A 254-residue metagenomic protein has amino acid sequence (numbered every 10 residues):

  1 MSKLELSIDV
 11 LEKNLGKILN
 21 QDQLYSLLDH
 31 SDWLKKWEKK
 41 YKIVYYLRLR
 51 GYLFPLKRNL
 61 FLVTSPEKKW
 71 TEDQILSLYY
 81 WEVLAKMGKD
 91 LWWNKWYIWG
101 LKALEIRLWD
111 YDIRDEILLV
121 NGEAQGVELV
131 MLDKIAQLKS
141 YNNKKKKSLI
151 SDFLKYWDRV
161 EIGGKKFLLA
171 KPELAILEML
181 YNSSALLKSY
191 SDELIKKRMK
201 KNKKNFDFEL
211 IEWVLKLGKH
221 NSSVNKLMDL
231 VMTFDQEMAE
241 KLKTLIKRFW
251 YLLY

Functional and structural regions predicted by a protein language model:
S2-N94, N205-D207, I211-N225: Short beta-edge/loop segments at beta->alpha junctions of small alpha/beta modules that act as binding/recognition
L27, L34-W37, N94-Y97, I113-I117 (+3 more regions): Short glycine- and basic-residue-enriched patches
D29, R48, L108, Y181-A185: Hydrophobic/aromatic-lined pockets within catalytic cores
Y41-V44, L49, K57-R58, G88-V127: Short helix-loop-helix/strand-helix junction enriched in hydrophobic and basic residues
W81, W92-W99, W109, W157 (+2 more regions): Cationic, amphipathic, low-complexity alpha-helical segments enriched in hydrophobics plus arginine/proline
V127-E128, D133-L168: Glycine- and acidic-residue-rich phosphate-binding/metal-coordinating active-site segment common to enzymes that handle
D152-Y254: Hydrophobic alpha-helical interaction segments
